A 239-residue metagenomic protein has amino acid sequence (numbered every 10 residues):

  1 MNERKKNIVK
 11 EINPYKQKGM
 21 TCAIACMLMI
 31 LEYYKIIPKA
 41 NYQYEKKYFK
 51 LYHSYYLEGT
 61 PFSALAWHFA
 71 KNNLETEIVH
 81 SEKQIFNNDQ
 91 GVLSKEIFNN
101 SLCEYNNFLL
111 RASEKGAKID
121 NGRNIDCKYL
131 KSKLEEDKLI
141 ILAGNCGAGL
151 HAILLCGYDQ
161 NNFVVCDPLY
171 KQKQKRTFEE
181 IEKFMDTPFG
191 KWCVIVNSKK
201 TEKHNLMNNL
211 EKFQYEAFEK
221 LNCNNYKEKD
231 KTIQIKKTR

Functional and structural regions predicted by a protein language model:
M1, L134-L139, A143-G147, A152-R239: Noncatalytic regulatory segments and standalone regulatory/sensor domains
M1-V79, K128, S132, T238: Active-site nucleophile-adjacent alpha helix/oxyanion-hole segment immediately C-terminal to the catalytic cysteine
Q17, D120, K171: Short, flexible active-site loop motifs that bind/organize anionic cofactors or intermediates
K39, T60, N121-I125, R176-E179: Short coil/turn linker and secondary-structure boundary residues
Y42, K47-K50, I85, D89 (+3 more regions): Solvent-exposed, non-transmembrane amphipathic alpha-helical segments
K47, Y55-Y56, L93-S94, E180 (+1 more regions): Short alpha-helical interface elements
F62-C156, Q160: Predominantly the structural core of cysteine protease catalytic domains
